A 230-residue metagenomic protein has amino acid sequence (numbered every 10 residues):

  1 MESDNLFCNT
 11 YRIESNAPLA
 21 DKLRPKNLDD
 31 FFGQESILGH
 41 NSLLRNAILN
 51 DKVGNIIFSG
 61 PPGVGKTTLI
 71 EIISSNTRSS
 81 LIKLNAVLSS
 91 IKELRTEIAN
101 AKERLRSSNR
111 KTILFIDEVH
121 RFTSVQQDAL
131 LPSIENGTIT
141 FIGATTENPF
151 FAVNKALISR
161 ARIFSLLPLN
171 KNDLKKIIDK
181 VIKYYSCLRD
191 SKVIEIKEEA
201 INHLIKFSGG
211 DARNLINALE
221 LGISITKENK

Functional and structural regions predicted by a protein language model:
M1-N50: A short, basic N-terminal segment
E2-R12, N46-L84, A99-K102, L131-N136: Walker A/P-loop
I37-S42, S79-I113: Short glycine-rich substrate-engagement loop in P-loop NTPases that contacts/grips substrate
R45-I48, I116, H120-S159: Conserved catalytic/switch belt of AAA+ P-loop NTPases
G54, S107-I113, N136-I142, R162: Loop/turn-to-beta-strand initiation segments
N85-V87, R162-K175: Conserved AAA+ ATPase "SRH/arginine-finger" region at the nucleotide-binding site
R160, K176-D190, S224-I225: Conserved AAA+ ATPase "sensor/coupling" helix adjacent to the nucleotide-binding pocket
N202-F207, R213-E228: C-terminal helical "lid" of AAA+/P-loop NTPase domains
